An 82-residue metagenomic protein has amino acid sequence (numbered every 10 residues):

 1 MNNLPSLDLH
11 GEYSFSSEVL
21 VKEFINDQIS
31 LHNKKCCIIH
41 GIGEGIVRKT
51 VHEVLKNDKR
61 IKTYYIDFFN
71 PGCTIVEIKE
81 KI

Functional and structural regions predicted by a protein language model:
M1-I82: Long, charged, low-complexity intrinsically disordered regions
